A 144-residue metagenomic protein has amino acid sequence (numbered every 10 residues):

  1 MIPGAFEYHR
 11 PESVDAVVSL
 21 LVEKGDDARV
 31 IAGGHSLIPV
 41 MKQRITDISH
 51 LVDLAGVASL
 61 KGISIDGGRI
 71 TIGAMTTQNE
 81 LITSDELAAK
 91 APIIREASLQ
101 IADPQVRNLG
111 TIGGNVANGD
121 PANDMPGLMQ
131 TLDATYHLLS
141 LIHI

Functional and structural regions predicted by a protein language model:
M1-H143: C-terminal structural segment of proteins
